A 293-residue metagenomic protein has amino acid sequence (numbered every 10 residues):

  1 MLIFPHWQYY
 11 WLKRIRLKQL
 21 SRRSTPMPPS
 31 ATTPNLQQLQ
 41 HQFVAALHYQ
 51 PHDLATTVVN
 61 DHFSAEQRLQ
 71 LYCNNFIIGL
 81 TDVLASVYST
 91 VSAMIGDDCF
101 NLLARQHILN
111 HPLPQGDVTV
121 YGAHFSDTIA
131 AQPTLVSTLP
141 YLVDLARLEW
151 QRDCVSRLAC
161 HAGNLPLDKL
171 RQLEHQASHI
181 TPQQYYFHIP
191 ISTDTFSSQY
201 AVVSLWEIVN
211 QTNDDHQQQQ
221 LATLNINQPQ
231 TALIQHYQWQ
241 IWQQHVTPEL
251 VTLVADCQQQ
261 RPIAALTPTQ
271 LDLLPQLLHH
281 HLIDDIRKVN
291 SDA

Functional and structural regions predicted by a protein language model:
L2, H6-W7, W11-L12, L20-M94 (+3 more regions): Long, charge-rich, low-complexity alpha-helical segments
I78-G79, P182, Q219-L221: Intrinsically disordered, low-complexity segments enriched in polar/charged residues with Gly/Pro, especially when
R105, Q115, L142, Y186 (+2 more regions): Generic secondary-structure boundary/loop-capping signal
V143, D153-Q217: Short, functional C-terminal segments
I189-A255: Low-complexity, glycine/alanine/valine/leucine- and proline-rich hydrophobic stretches
